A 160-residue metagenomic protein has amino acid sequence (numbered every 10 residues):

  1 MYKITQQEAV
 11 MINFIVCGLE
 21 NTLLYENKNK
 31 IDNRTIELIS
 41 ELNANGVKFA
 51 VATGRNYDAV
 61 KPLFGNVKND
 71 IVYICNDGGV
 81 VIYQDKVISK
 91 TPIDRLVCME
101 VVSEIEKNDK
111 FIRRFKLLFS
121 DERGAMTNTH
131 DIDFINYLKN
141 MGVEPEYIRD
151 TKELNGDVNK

Functional and structural regions predicted by a protein language model:
M1-C17: Non-catalytic pre-domain segments flanking phosphatase-related domains
N13-K28: Asp-based phosphoryl-transfer active-site loop
R34-F134: Active-site phosphate-binding/coordination module
G78, R149-G156: Short, flexible, solvent-exposed loop/turn segments with mixed acidic/basic and small polar residues
I112, L154-N159: Short gly/pro-enriched beta-turn/loop segments at secondary-structure junctions
D133-K152: Acidic, His- and aromatic-enriched active-site or binding-groove loops in soluble protein domains that engage sugars
